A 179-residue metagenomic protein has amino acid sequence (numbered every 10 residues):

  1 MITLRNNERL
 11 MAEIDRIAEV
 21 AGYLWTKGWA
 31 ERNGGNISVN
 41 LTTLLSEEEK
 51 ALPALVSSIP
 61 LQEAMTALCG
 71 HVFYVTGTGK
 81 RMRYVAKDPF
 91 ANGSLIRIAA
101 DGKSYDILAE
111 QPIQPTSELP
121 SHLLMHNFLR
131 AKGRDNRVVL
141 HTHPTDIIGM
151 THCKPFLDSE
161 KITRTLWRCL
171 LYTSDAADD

Functional and structural regions predicted by a protein language model:
M1-S174: Glycine-rich flexible loops
D175-D179: A short, hydrophobic C-terminal helix/tail in secreted or cell-surface proteins
